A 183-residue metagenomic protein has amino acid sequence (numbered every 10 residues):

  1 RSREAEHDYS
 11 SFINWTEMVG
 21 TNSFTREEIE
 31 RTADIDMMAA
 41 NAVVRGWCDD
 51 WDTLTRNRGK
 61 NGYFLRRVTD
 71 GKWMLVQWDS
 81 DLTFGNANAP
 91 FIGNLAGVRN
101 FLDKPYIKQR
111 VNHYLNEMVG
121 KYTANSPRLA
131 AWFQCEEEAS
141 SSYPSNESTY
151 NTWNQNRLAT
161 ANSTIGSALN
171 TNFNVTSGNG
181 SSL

Functional and structural regions predicted by a protein language model:
R1-C48, K121, R128, E136-A139: Internal "kinase-insert"/substrate-recognition segments embedded within catalytic cores of ATP-dependent enzymes
A5-D8, N22, R31, I35-A40 (+5 more regions): Active-site-proximal structural scaffolding
E6, L65-L169: C-terminal catalytic region of ATP-dependent kinase domains
F12, R56, T83-G85, N174-G178: A generic signature of intrinsically disordered, low-complexity regions enriched in glycine/proline and charged/polar
R31-N86, N154: Active-site acidic catalytic loop and adjacent metal/ATP-binding pocket of ATP-dependent phosphoryl transfer enzymes
S163-L183: Surface beta-strand/loop "capping" patches
